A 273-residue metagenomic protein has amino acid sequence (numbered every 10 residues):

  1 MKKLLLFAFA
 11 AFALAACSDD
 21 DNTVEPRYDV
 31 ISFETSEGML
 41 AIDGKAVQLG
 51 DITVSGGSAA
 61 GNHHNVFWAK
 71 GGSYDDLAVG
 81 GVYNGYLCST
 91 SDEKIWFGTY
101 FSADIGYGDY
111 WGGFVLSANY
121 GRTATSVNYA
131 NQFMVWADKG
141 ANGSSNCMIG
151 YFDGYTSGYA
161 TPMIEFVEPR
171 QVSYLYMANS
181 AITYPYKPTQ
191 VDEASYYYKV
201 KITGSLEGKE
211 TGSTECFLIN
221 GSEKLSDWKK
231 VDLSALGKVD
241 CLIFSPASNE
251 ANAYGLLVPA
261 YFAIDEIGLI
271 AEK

Functional and structural regions predicted by a protein language model:
M1-A41, A271-K273: Bacterial Sec-dependent N-terminal signal peptides
P26-G158: N-terminal targeting leaders for non-cytosolic proteins
D29, H63-H64, Y83, S91 (+4 more regions): Residues that flank catalytic or metal-binding motifs in active/ligand-binding sites
A160-E165: Short surface loop/edge beta-strand patches of beta-sandwich-type extracellular domains that form ligand-contact sites
V167-Y174, K238-V239: Extended extracellular/luminal ectodomain segments enriched in beta-structured repeat modules
Y176-S180, T189-V191: Short edge beta-strand/loop segments characteristic of extracellular beta-sandwich folds
Y186-V200: Short coil-to-beta strand junction motifs in C2/discoidin
K199-K273: Terminal, low-complexity interaction segments
